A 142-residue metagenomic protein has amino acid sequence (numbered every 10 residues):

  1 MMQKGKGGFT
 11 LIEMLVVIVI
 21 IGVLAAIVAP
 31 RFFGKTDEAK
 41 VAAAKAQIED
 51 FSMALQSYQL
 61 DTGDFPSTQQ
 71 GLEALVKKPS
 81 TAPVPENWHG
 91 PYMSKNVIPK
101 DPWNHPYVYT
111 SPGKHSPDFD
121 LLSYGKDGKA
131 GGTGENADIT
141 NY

Functional and structural regions predicted by a protein language model:
M1-F9: N-terminal leader/signal peptides at the extreme start of proteins
L15-R31: Alpha-helical hydrophobic helix detector
E38-A42, E49, M53-Q56, D61-T62 (+4 more regions): Short, surface-exposed interaction loops/tails
D50, Q56-Q59, K77-W88: Non-catalytic regulatory appendages
